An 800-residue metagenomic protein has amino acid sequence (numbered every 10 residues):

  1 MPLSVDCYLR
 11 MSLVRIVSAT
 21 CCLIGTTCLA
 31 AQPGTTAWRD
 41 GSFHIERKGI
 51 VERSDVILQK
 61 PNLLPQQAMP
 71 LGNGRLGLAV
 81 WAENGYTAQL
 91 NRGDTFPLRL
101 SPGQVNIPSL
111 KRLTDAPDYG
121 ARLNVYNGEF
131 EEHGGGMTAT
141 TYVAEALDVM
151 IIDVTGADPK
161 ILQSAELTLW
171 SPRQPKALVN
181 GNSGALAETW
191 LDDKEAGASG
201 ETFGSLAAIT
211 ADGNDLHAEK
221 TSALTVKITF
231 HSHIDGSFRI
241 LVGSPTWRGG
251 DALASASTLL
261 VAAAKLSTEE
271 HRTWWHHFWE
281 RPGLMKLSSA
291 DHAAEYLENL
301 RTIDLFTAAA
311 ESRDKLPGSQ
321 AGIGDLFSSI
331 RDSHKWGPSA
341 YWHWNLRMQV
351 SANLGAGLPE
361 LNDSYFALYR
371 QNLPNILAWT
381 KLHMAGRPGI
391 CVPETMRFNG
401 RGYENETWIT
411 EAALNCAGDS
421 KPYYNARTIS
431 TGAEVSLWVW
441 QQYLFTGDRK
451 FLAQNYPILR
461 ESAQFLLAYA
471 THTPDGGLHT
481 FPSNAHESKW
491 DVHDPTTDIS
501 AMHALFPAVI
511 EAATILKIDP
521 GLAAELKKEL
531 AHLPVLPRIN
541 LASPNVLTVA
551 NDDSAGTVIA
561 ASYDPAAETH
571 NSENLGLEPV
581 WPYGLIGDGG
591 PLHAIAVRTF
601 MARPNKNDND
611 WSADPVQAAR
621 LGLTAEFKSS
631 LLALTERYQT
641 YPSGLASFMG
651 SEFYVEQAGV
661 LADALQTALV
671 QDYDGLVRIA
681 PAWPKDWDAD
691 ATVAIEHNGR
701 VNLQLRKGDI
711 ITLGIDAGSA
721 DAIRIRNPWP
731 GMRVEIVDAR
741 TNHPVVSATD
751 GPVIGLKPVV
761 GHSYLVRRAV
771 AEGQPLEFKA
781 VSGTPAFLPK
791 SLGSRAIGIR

Functional and structural regions predicted by a protein language model:
Q32-Q66, L71-S339, P359-D363, Y369-K381 (+2 more regions): Acidic/polar, glycine-enriched structural segments that form the non-catalytic walls/loops of the carbohydrate-binding
R99-L110, E652-V701, R706: Catalytic cores of secreted or luminal carbohydrate-active enzymes
M150-G156, M502, V701-L703, I710-A717: Short, well-ordered beta-strand segments enriched in hydrophobic/aromatic residues
I161-P172, G714-P730: Surface-exposed beta-strand/loop patches in extracellular or lumenal glycoproteins
G324-W336, M396-N425, T480-P495, Y563 (+1 more regions): Acidic/His metal-coordination segments adjacent to aromatic residues that form catalytic metal sites in metalloenzymes
W342-A378, A385-P393, F398, L414-A417 (+5 more regions): Active-site core of glycosidic bond-cleaving carbohydrate-active enzymes
E461, F465-I515: Acidic/histidine-rich catalytic neighborhood
I725-T741: Solvent-exposed beta-hairpin/edge-strand motifs
